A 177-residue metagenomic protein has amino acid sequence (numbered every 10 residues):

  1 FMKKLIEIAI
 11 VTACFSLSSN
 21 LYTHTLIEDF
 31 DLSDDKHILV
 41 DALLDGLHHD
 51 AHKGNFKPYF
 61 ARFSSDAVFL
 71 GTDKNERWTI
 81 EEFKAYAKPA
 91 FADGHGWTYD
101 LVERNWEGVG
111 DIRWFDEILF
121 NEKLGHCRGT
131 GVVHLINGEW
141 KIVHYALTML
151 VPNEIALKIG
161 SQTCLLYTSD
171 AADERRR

Functional and structural regions predicted by a protein language model:
K3-I8: Sec-dependent signal peptide recognition, specifically the positively charged N-region followed immediately by
I10-V11, F15: Hydrophobic helical h-region of N-terminal Sec-dependent signal peptides in bacterial secretory/periplasmic proteins
L21-A61, E154-T163: Short, low-complexity N-terminal intrinsically disordered segments enriched in polar/charged residues
H24-T25, R128-L157: Short beta-strand edge/turn micro-motifs at domain boundaries
A67-W78, P89-H95: A short gly/proline-enriched turn/hairpin at secondary-structure junctions
E82-H126: Surface-exposed, charged secondary-structure patches
Y167-E174: Conserved small/polar residues in nucleotide/adenosyl-binding loops
